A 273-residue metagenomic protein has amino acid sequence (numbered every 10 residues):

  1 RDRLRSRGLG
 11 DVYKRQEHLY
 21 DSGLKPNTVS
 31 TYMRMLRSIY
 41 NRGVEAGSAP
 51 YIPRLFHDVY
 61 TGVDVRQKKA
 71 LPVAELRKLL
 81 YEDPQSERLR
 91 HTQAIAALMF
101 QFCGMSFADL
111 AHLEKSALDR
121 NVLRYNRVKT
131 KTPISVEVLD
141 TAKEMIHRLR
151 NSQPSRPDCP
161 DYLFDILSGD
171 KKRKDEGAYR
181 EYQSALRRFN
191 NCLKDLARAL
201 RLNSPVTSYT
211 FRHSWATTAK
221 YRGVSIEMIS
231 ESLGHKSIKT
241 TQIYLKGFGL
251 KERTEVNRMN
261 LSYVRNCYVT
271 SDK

Functional and structural regions predicted by a protein language model:
R1-Y13: Single conserved hydrophobic/aromatic residue that forms the stacking wall/gate of nucleotide- or nucleobase-binding
E17, D21-L55, M105: N-terminal DNA-binding recognition helix of tyrosine site-specific recombinases/integrases
Y51-F107, A111: Basic, Lys/Arg- and aromatic-enriched nucleic-acid-binding interface segment
A70, R127-K131, G169-D170, L233-R258: Catalytic-site neighborhood detector that most strongly recognizes the C-terminal catalytic loop/helix of tyrosine
Q85-E87, E181, N190-E231: Short, basic (Lys/Arg/His-rich) helix/loop patches that form interaction surfaces in the mid-to-C-terminal regions
H112-R150: Conserved tyrosine-mediated DNA breakage-rejoining catalytic core shared by Y-recombinases
S116-V122, L202-S204, V224-L245, Y268-K273: Short, polar N-cap/turn motifs at the start of nucleic acid-interacting alpha helices
N151-R156, I166-R173, M259-K273: C-terminal secondary-structure termini that scaffold catalytic or DNA-interacting sites
